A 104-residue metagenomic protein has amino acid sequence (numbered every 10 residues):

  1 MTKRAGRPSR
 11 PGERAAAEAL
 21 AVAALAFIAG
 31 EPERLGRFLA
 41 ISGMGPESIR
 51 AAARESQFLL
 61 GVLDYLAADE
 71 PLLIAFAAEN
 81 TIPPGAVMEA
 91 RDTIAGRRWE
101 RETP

Functional and structural regions predicted by a protein language model:
M1-P104: Metal- and O2-centered redox machinery and metal/ROS homeostasis
